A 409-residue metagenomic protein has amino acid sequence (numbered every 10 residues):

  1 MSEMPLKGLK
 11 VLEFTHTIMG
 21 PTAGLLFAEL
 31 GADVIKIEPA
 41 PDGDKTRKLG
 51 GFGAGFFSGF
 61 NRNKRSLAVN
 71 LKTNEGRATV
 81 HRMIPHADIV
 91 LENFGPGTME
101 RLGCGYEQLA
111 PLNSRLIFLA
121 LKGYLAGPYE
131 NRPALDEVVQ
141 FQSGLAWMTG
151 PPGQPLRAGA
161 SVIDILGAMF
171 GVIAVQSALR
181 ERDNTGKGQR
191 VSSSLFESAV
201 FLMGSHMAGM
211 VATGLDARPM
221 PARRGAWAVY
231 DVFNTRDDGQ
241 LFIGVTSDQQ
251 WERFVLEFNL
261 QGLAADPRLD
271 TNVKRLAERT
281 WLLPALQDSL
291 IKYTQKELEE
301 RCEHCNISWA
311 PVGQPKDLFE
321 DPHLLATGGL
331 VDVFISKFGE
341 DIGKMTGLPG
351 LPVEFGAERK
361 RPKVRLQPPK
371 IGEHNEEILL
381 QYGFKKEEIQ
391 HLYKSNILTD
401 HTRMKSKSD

Functional and structural regions predicted by a protein language model:
M1-N184, P219, K370, E376-D409: N-terminal helix-loop segment corresponding to the beta1-alpha1 unit of nucleotide/adenylate-binding folds
S2, G339-H391: Flexible, small-/acidic-enriched active-site or ligand-binding loops
P41, G123-L125, L195-V200, D237-G239 (+2 more regions): Glycine-rich beta-alpha junction loops
P152-A160, D183-A199, R218-G225, P267-V273: Conserved Rossmann-fold dehydrogenase catalytic segment
A168-G188, F201-T213, V255-G262: Oxidoreductase and adenylate-handling cofactor-binding alpha/beta cores
M220-G225, D231-V232, I243, I342-G347 (+1 more regions): Short Gly/Pro-enriched turn/cap motifs at secondary-structure boundaries
V229-W309: Aromatic-enriched alpha-helical interface/lid elements that frame and gate functional surfaces
E303-T327: Conserved PLP cofactor-binding pocket of PLP-dependent enzymes
